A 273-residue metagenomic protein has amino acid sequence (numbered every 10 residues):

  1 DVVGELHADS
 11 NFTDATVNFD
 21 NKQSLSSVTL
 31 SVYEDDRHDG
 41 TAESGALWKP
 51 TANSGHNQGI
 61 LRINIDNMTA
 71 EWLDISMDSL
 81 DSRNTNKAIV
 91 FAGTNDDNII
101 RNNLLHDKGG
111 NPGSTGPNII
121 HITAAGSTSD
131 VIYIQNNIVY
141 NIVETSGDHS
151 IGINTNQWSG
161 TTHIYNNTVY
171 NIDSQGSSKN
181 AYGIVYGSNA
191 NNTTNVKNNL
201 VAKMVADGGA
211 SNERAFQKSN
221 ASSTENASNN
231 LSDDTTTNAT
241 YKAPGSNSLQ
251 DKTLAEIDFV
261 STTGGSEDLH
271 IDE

Functional and structural regions predicted by a protein language model:
D1-F12, V28-D35, S261: Glycine-rich repeat segments that build the extracellular carbohydrate-interaction surface of secreted and virion
V2, V28, M68, K87 (+4 more regions): Residue-level detector of short, conserved catalytic/binding motifs and their immediate flanks
A8-S10, F19, E34, I65 (+6 more regions): Short, flexible loop/turn elements at secondary-structure junctions
S10, Q23, A52-S54, L61 (+11 more regions): Residues at the loop-to-beta-strand transition
N11-T16, H38-D39, T236-Y241: Short, charged/polar "capping" segments at the starts of alpha-helices and the immediately preceding loops
F12-Q23, L61, F91, F216-A221: Short, T/G/N/S-enriched strand-turn elements that build extracellular solenoid repeat scaffolds
D20-N84, G109, T253-V260: Right-handed parallel beta-helix/beta-spiral solenoid domain characteristic of secreted/periplasmic
F91-A92, N102-L105, N111-D272: Predominantly extracellular beta-rich ligand-binding scaffolds that present long acidic/polar faces for carbohydrate
